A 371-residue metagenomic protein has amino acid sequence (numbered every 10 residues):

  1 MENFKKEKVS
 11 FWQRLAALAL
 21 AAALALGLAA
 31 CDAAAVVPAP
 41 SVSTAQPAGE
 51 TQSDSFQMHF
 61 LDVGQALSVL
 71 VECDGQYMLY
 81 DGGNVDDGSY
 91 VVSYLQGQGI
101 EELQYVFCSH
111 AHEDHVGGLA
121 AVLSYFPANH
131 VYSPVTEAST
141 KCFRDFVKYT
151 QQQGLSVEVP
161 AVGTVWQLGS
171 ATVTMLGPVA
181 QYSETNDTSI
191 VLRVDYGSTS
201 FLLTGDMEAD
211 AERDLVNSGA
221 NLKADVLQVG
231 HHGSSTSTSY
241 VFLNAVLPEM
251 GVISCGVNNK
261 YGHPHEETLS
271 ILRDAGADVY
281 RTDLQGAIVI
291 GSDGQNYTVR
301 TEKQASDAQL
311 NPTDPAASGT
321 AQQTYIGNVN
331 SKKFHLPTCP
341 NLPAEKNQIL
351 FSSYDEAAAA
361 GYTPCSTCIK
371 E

Functional and structural regions predicted by a protein language model:
E2-K6, L28-A321, N341, N347 (+1 more regions): Non-globular, low-confidence helical/coil segments that flank catalytic cores
V9-A34: Sec-dependent N-terminal signal peptides of Gram-positive bacterial secreted proteins and lipoproteins
L24, K332, A358-G361: Residue-level signal for mature regions of secreted extracellular proteins and peptides
F126, F334, F351-S352: A broad, structural micro-motif
I290, Q322, D355-A359: Hydrophilic extracytoplasmic domains
A316-K332: SH3-family beta-barrel domains
N328-A344: Short aromatic-glycine-(Arg/Gly/Cys) micro-motifs in beta-strand/loop hairpins
P340-E371: Compact, charge-rich alpha-helical regulatory domains located at protein termini
